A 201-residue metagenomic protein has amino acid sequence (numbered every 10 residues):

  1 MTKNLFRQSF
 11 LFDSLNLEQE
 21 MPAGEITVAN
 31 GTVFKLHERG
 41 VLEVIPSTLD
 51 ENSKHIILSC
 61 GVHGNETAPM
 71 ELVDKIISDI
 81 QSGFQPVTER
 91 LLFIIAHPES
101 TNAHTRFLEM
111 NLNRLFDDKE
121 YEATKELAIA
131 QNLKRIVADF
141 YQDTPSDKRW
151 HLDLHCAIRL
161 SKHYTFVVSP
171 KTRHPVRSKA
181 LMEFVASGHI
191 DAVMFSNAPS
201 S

Functional and structural regions predicted by a protein language model:
M1-S201: Structured catalytic-domain cores with a bias toward divalent-metal coordination
